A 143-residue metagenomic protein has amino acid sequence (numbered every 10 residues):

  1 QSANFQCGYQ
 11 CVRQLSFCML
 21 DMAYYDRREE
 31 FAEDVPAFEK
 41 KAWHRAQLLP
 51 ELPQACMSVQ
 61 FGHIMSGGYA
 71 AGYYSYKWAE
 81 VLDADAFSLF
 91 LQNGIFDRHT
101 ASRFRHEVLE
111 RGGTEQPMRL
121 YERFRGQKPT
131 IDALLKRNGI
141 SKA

Functional and structural regions predicted by a protein language model:
Q1-A143: Cation-handling catalytic/transport regions enriched in His/Asp/Glu
